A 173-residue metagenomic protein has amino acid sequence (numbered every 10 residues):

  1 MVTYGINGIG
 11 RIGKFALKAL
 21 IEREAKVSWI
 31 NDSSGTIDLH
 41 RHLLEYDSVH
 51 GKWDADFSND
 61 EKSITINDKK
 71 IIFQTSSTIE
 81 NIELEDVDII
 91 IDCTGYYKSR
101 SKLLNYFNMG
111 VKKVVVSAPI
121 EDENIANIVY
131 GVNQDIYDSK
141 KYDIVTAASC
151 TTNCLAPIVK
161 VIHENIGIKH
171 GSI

Functional and structural regions predicted by a protein language model:
M1-S172: N-terminal Rossmann-like NAD(P) cofactor-binding subdomain of oxidoreductases, focused on the glycine-rich
